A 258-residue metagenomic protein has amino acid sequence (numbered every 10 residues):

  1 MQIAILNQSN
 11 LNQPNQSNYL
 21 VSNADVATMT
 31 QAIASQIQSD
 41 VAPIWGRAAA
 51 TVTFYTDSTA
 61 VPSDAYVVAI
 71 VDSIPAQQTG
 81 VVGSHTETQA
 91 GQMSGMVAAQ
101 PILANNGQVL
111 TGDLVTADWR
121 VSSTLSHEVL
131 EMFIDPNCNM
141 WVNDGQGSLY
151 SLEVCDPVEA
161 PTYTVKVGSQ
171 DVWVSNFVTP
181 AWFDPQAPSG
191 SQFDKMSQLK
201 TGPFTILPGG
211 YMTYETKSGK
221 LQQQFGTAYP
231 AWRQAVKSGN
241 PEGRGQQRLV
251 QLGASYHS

Functional and structural regions predicted by a protein language model:
M1-V26: Fold-level signature of zinc-dependent metallopeptidase catalytic domains
Q8-N10, I70-I74, Q100-P101, S126 (+1 more regions): Active-site-proximal beta-strand/loop segments in catalytic clefts of secreted hydrolases
L11, Q16, T88, L103 (+1 more regions): Intrinsic structural disorder/low-complexity segments
S22-T53: Zn2+-dependent metallopeptidase catalytic core
I37, V41, V129-I134: Long, contiguous hydrophobic alpha-helical segments, chiefly transmembrane helices and signal peptides
T51-V82: Short, well-ordered secondary-structure micro-motifs within conserved domains or adaptor modules
A76-V115, W119, P136-S258: Metalloprotease/metallohydrolase-associated module, dominated by Zn2+-dependent proteases
A117-L130: Short alpha-helix carrying the canonical HExxH Zn2+-binding catalytic motif
